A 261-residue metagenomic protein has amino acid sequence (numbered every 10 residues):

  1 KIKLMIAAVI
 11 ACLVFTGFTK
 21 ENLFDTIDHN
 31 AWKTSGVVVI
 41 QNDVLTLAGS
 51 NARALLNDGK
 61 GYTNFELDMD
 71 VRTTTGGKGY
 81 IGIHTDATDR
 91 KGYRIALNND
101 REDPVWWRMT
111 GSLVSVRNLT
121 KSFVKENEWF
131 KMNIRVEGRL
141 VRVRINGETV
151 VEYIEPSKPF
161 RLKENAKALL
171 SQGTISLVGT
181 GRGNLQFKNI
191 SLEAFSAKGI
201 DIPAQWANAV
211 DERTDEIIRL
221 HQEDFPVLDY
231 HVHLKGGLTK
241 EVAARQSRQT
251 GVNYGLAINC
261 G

Functional and structural regions predicted by a protein language model:
K1-I6: Bacterial N-terminal signal peptides that target proteins for export
A8-G17: Hydrophobic h-region of N-terminal signal peptides that target proteins for export in Gram-negative bacteria
C12-L13, A31, V252: Charged, amphipathic alpha-helical interaction segments
V14, D201-I202, V242-A244: Residues in and immediately flanking transmembrane alpha helices
F18-D211: Carbohydrate-interacting regions of secretory-pathway proteins
D211-G261: An N-terminally biased module of ancient metal coordination in phosphate/nucleic-acid-related enzymes
